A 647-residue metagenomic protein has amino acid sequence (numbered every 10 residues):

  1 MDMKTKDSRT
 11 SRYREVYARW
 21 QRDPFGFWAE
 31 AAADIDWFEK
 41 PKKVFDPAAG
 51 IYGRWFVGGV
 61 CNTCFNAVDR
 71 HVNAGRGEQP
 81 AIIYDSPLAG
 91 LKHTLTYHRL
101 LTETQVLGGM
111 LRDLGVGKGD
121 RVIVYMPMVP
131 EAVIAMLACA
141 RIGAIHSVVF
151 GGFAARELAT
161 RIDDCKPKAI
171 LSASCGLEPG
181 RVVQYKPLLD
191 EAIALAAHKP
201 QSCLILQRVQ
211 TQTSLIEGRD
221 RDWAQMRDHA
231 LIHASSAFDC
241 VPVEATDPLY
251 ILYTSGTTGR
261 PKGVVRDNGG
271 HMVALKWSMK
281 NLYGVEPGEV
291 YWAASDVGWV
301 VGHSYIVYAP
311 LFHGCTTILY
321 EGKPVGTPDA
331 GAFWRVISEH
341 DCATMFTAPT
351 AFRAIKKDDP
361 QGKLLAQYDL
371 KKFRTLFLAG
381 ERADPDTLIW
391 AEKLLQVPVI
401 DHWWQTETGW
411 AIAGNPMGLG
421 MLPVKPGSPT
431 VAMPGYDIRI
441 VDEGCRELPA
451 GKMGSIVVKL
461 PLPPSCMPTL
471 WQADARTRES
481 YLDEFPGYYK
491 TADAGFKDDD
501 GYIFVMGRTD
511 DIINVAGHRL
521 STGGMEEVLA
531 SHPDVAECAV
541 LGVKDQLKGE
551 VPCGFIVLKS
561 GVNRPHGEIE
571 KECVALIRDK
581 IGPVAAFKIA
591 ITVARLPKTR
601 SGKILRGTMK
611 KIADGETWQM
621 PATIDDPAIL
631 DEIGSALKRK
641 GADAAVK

Functional and structural regions predicted by a protein language model:
C64-F65, I82-L137, A154-A159, G218-D228 (+1 more regions): Conserved AMP-binding/adenylate-forming core of the ANL superfamily
E78-P80, C203-L206, Q210, I216-Y253 (+5 more regions): Conserved pre-ATP/AMP-binding loop-to-beta segment of ANL
L137, R141-M226, P349: Structural core segment of the AMP-binding/adenylate-forming
V149-S174, L189, S338, M345 (+9 more regions): AMP-binding/adenylate-forming catalytic core of the ANL superfamily
Q201, I205-Q207, D579-I604, E616-V646: AMP-binding/adenylate-forming catalytic domain of the ANL superfamily
M272-V290, V300-A343, K357-K363: Conserved AMP-binding/adenylation subdomain of ANL enzymes
C315, A343-T347, K356-P423, D437 (+1 more regions): Gly/Ser/Thr-rich phosphate-binding loop
V431-G435, R446-Y481, L520, T617-W618: Conserved ATP/PPi-binding loop(s) of AMP-dependent carboxylate-activating enzymes
